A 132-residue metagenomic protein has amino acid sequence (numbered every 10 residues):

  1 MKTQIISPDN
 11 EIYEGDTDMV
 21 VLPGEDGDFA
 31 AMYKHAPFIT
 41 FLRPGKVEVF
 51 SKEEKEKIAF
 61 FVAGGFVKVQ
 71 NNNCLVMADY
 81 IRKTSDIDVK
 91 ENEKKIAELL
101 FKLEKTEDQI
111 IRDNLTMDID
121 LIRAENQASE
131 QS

Functional and structural regions predicted by a protein language model:
M1-K2, Q131: N-terminal export/targeting signal detector
Q4-A97: Compact, glycine-rich, soluble single-domain proteins
S85-S132: Acidic/glycine-rich phosphate/pyrophosphate-binding loops and surrounding catalytic core that coordinate Mg2+
